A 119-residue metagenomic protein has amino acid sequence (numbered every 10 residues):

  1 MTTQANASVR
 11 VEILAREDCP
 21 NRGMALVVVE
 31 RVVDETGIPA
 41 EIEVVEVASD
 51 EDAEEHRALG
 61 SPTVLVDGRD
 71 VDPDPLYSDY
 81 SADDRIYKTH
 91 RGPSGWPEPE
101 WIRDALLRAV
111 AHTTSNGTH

Functional and structural regions predicted by a protein language model:
M1-E41, V45-L59, T63-H119: Non-globular targeting/processing and membrane-anchoring segments
